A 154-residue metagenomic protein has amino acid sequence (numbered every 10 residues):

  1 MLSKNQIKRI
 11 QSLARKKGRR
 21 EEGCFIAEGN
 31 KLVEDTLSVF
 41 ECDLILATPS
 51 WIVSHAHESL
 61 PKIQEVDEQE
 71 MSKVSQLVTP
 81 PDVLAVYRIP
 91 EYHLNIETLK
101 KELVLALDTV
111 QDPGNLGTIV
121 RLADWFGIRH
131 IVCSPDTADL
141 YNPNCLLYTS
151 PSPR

Functional and structural regions predicted by a protein language model:
M1-P49: Boundary-proximal intrinsically disordered activation/regulatory segments immediately upstream of a helical core
G29, Q111-T118, N142: Amphipathic alpha-helical repeat scaffolds
K31-V33, W51-I52, E70, E91 (+1 more regions): Alpha-helix capping/helix-boundary segments
I45-P49, I131-D136: Short internal beta-strands
E58-V66: Active-site regions of enzymes building and remodeling cell-envelope glycoconjugates
V66-P80: Glycine/small-residue-rich loop that forms an oxyanion/phosphate-binding "nest" at active or ligand-binding sites
T118, V132-P143: Short glycine/proline-centered loop/turn elements that form peptide/ligand docking sites
Y148-R154: Conserved small/polar residues in nucleotide/adenosyl-binding loops
